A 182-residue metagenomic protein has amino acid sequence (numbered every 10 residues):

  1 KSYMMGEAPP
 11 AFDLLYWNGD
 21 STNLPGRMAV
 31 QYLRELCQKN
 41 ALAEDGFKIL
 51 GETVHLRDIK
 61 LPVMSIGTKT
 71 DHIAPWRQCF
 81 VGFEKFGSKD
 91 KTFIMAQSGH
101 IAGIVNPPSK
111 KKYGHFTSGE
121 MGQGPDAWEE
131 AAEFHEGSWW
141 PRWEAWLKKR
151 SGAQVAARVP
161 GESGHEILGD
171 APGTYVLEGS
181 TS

Functional and structural regions predicted by a protein language model:
K1-L36, A41, K148-T181: Alpha/beta-hydrolase-fold enzymes
P10-A11, A43-D45, P75, K89-M95 (+1 more regions): Acidic/polar loop patches that form or flank catalytic/metal-binding clefts of enzymes that bind anionic ligands
L33, G82, F86-G122: Catalytic histidine neighborhood in serine/cysteine hydrolases with alpha/beta-hydrolase-type architecture
I49-K60: The feature captures the conserved acid-bearing segment of alpha/beta-hydrolase catalytic domains
D58-V63, P75, K85-D90: Short, proline-enriched alpha-helix->beta-strand connector loops that line the catalytic pocket of alpha/beta-hydrolase
S65-G67, D71: Short beta-strand/loop motif that positions the catalytic acidic residue of the alpha/beta-hydrolase fold
H72-Q78: Conserved alpha/beta-hydrolase "acid-adjacent" motif
Q123-E136, P141-E144: A conserved mid-domain beta-alpha-beta active-site/ligand-binding segment of alpha/beta enzyme cores
